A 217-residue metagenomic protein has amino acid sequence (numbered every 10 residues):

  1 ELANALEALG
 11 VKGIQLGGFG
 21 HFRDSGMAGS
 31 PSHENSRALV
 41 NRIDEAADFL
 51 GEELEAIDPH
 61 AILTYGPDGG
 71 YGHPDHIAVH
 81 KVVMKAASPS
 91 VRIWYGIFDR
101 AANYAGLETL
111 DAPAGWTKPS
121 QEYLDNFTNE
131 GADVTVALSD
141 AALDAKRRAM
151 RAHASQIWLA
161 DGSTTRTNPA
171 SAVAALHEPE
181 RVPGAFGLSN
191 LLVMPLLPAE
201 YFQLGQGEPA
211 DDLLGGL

Functional and structural regions predicted by a protein language model:
E1-P89, L214-G215: Active-site beta-strand->loop->alpha-helix modules in alpha/beta enzyme cores, enriched in Gly/His/Asp(Glu)
V11, M27, E52, I57 (+1 more regions): C-terminal accessory domains and tails appended to enzymatic cores
